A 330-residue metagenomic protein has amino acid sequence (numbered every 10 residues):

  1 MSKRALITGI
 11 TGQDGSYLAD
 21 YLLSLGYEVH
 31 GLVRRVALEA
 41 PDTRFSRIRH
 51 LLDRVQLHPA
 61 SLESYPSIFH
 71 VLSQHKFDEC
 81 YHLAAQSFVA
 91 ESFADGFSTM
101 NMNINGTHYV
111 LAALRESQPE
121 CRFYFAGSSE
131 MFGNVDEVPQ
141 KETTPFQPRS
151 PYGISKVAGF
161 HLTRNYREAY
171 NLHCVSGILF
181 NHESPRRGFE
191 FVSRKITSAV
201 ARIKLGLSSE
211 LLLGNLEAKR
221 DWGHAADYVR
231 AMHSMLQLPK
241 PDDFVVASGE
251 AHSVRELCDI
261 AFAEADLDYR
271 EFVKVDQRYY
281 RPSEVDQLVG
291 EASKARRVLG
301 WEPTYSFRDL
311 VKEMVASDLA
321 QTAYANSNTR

Functional and structural regions predicted by a protein language model:
M1-H182, A226, L236, Y305 (+3 more regions): N-terminal Rossmann-like NAD(P)+-binding domain of SDR-like oxidoreductases, especially those catalyzing
L18-D20, S24, G31-L32, A60 (+2 more regions): C-terminal substrate-binding subdomain of Rossmann-fold SDR/epimerase-dehydratase oxidoreductases
